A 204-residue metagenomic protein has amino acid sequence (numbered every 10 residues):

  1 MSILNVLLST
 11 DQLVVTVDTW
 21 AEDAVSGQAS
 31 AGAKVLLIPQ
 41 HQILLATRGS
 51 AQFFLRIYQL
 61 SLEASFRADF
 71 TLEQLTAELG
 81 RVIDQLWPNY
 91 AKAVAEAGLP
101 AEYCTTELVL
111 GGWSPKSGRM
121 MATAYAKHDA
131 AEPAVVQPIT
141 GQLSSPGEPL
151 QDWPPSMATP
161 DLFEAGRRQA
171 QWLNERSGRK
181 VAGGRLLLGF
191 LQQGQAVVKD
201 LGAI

Functional and structural regions predicted by a protein language model:
S2-K92, D129-I204: Conserved short S/T/G-enriched processing/targeting/catalytic segments and their helical context
A101-D129: Hydrophobic, aromatic-enriched interface-forming segments
